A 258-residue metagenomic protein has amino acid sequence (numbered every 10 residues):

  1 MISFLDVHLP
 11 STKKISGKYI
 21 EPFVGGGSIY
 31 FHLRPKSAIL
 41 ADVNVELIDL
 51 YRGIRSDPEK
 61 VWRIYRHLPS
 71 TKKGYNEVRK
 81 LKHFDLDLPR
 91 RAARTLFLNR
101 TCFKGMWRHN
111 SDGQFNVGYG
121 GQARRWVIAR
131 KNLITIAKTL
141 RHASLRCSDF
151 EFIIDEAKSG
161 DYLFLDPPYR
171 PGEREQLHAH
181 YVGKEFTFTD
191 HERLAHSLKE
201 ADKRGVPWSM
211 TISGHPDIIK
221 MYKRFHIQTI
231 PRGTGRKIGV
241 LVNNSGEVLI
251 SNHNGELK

Functional and structural regions predicted by a protein language model:
M1-I2, V7-I15, R55-A179, R193-R204: SAM-dependent nucleic-acid methyltransferase catalytic core
I15-S70: Conserved S-adenosyl-L-methionine
F23-S28, N132-L133, I212-P216: Short, polar loop motifs at secondary-structure junctions
G25, Y51, L96, W208 (+1 more regions): A residue-level signal for conserved active-site and pocket-lining positions in enzyme catalytic cores
A41, S148, T211: The conserved SAM/SAH-binding core of class I Rossmann-like methyltransferase domains, concentrating on the hydrophobic
S159-L249: Conserved acidic-Pro-Pro-aromatic motif
E247-L257: Conserved beta strand-loop-helix elements of the APE1-like EEP
